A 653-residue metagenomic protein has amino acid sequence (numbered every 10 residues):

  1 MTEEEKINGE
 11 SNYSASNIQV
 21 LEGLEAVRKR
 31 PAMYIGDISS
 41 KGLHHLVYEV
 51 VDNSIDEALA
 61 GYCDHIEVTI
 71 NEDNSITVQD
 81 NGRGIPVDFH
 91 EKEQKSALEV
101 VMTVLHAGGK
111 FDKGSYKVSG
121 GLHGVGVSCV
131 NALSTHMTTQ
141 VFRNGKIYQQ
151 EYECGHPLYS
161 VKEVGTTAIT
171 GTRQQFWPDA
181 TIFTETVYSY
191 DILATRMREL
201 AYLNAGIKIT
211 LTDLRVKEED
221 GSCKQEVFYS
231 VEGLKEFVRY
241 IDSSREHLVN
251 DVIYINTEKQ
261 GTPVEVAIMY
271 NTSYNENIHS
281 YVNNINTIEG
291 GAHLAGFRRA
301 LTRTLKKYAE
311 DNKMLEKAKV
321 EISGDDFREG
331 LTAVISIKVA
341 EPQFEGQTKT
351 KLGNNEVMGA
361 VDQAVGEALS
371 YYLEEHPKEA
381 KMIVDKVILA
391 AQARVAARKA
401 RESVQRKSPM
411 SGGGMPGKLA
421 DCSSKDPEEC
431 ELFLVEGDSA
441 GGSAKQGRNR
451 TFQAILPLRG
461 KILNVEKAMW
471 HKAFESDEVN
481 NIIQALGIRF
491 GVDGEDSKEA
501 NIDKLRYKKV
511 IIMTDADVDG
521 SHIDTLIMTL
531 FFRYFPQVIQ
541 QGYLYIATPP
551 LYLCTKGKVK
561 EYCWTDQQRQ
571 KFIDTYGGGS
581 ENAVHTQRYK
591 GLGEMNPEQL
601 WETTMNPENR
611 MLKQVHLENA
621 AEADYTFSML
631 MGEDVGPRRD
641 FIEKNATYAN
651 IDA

Functional and structural regions predicted by a protein language model:
T2-N17, L24, Y48, D56-A58 (+14 more regions): GHKL-family ATPase ATP-binding module
K29-Y48: Conserved short strand/loop->alpha-helix "switch" segment adjacent to the catalytic nucleotide/phosphoryl-transfer site
G84-F89: A short glycine-centered beta->alpha linker in the GHKL/HATPase_c
H90-E91, L98: Short adenine-binding "F-helix/F-box" segment of the Bergerat
E91, E345-M358, Y562-Q568, F572-I573: Helical (often loop-to-helix) elements that flank the catalytic cores of nucleotide-handling enzymes
Q392-S411, D426-E431, G442, Q446-R448 (+2 more regions): C-terminal interaction appendages of subunits in large macromolecular complexes
